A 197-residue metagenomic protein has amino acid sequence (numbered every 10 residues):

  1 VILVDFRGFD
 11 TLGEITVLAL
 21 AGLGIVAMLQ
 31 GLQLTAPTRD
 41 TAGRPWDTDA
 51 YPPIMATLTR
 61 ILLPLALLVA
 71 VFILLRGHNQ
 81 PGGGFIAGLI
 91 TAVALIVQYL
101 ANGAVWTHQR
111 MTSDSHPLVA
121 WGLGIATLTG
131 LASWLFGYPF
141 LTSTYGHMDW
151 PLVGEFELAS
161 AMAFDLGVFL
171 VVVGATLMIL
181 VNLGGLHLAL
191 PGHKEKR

Functional and structural regions predicted by a protein language model:
V1-R197: Alpha-helical transmembrane segments of multi-pass membrane proteins predominantly involved in bioenergetics
